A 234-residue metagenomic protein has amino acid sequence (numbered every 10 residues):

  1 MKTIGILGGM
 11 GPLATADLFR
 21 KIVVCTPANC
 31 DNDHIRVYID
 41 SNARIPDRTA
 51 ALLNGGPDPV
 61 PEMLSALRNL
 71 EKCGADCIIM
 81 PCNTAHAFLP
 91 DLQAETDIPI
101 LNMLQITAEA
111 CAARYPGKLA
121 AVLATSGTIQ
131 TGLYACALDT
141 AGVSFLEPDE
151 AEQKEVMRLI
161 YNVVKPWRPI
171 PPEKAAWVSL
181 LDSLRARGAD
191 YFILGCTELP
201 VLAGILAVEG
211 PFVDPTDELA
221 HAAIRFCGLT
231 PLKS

Functional and structural regions predicted by a protein language model:
M1-S234: Non-catalytic structural scaffold of enzyme domains
